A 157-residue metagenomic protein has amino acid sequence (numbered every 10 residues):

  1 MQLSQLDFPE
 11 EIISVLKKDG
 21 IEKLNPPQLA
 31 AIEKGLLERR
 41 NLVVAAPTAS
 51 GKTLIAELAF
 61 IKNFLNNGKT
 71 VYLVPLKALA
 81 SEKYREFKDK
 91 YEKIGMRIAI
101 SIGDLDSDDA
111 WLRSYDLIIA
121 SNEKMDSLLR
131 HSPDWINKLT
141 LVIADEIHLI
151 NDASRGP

Functional and structural regions predicted by a protein language model:
M1-V15: Conserved ASCE P-loop NTPase core motifs with emphasis on AAA+ ATPases
I13-P157: Conserved P-loop/Walker A NTP-binding site and adjacent catalytic elements of P-loop NTPases
